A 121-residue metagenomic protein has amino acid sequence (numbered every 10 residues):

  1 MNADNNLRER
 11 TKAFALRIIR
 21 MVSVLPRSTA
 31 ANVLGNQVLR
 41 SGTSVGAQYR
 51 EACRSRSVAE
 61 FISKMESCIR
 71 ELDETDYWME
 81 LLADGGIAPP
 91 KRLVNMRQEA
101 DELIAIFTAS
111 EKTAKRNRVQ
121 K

Functional and structural regions predicted by a protein language model:
M1-K121: Short, C-terminally biased terminal segments at protein or domain edges
